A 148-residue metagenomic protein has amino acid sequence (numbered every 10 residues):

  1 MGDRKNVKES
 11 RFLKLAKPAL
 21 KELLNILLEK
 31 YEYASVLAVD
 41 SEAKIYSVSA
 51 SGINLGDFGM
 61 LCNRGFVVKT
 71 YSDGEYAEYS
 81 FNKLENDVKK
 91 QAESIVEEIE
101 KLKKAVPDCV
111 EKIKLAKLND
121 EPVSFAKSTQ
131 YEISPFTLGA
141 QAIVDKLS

Functional and structural regions predicted by a protein language model:
M1-S148: Active-site bordering "gate/hinge" segments that shape substrate access to catalytic or cofactor-binding pockets
